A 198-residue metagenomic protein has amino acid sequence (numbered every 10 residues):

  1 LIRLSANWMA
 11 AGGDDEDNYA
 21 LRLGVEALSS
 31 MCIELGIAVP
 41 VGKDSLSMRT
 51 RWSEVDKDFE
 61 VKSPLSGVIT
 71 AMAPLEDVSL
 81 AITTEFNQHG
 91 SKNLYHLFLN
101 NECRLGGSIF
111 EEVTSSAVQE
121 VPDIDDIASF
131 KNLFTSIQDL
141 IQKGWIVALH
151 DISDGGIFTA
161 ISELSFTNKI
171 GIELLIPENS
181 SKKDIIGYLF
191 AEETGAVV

Functional and structural regions predicted by a protein language model:
L1-G12, D17-L21, S29, I33-L35 (+2 more regions): Mobile "lid/hinge" segments at catalytic clefts and subdomain interfaces of large enzymes
D17-M31, L35-G67, Q119-E120, F134 (+1 more regions): Glycine-/charge-enriched secondary-structure boundary and capping motifs
P74, V197-V198: Short, hydrophobic beta-strand segments that form beta-sheet elements in well-ordered domains
D125-N132: C-terminal transmembrane module of polytopic alpha-helical membrane proteins
